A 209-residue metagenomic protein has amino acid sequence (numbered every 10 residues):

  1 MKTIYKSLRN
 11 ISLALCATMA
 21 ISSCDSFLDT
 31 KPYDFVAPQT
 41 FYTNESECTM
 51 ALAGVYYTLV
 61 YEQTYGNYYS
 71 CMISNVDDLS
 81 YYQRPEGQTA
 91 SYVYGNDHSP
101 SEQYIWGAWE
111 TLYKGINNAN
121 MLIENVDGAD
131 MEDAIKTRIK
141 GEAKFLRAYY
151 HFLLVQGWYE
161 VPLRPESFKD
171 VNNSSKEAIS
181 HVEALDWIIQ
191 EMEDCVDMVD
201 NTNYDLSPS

Functional and structural regions predicted by a protein language model:
K2-S12: Bacterial N-terminal signal peptides that target proteins for export
C24-S70: Membrane-proximal, proline-rich intrinsically disordered regions
K31, V155-E166: Short, well-structured active-site flanking segments
Y33-A37, D97-P100, P165-N172: Short linear capping/connector segments at secondary-structure termini
Q39, G66-Q83, R164-E166, D200-S209: Short, surface-exposed recognition loops and adjoining beta-strand edges that mediate ligand/DNA contacts, enriched
T49, A53, Y57-E62, E86-W158 (+2 more regions): Conserved, well-structured interaction surfaces
